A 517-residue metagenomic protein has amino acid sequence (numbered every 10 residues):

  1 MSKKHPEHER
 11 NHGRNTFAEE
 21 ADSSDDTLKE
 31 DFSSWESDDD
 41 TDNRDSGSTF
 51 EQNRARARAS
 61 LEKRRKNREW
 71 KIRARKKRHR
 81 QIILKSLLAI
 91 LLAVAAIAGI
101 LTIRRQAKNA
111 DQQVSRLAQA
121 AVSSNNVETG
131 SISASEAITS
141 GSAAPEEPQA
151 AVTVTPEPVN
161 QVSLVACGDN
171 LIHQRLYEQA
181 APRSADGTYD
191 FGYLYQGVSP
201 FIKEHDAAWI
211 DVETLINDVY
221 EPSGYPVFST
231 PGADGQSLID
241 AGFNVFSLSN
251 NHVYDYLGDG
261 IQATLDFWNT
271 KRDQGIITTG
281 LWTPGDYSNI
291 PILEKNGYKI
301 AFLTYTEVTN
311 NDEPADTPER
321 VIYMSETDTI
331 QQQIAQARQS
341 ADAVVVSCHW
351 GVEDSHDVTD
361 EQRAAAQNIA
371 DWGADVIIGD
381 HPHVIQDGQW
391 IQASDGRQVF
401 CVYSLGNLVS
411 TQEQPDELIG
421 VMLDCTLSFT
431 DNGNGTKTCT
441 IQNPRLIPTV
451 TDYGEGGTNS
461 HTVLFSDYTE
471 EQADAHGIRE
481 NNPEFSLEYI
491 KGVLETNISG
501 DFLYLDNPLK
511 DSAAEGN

Functional and structural regions predicted by a protein language model:
M1-R73: N-terminal targeting leaders characterized by basic, low-complexity, disordered sequences that direct proteins
K3-H5, R64-R65, E69-K71, I82-N517: Acidic, metal/ion-coordinating pockets
R75-R78: Extracellular "spike/adhesin" assembly and maturation modules and analogous cytosolic coiled-coil scaffolds
